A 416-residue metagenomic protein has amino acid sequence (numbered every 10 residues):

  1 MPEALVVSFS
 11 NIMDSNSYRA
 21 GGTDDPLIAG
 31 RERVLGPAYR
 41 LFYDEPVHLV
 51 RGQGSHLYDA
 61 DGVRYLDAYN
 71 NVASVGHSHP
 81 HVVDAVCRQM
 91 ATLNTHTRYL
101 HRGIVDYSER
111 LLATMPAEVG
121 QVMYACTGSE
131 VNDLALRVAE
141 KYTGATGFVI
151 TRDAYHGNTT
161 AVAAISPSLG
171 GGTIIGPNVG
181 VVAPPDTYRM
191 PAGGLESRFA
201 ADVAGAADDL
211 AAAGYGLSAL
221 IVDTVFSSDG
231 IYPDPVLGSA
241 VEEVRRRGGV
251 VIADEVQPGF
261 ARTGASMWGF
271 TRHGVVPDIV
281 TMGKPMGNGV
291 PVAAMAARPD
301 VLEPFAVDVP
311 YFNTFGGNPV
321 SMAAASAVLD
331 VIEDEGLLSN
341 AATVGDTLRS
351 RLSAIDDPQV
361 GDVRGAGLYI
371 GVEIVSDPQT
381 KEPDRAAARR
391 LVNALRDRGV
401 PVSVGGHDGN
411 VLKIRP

Functional and structural regions predicted by a protein language model:
A4-P416: Conserved N-terminal phosphate-binding loop of PLP-dependent enzymes in the Aspartate aminotransferase
